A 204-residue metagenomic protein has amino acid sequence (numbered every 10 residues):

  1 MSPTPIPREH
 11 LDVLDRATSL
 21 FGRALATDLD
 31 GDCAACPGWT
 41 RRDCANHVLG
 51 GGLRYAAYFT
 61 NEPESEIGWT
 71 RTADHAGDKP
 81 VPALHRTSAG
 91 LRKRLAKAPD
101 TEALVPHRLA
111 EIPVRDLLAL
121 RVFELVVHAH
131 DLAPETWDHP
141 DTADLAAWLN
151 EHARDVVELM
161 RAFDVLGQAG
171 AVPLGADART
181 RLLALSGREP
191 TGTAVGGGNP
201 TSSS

Functional and structural regions predicted by a protein language model:
S2-L20, A24-T40, R54-A76, P82-S204: Structured surface interface patches that mediate subunit assembly and partner/cofactor docking
R42-V48: Short, solvent-exposed alpha-helical surface patches in non-cytosolic proteins
L49-L53: Short alpha-helix boundary/capping elements
